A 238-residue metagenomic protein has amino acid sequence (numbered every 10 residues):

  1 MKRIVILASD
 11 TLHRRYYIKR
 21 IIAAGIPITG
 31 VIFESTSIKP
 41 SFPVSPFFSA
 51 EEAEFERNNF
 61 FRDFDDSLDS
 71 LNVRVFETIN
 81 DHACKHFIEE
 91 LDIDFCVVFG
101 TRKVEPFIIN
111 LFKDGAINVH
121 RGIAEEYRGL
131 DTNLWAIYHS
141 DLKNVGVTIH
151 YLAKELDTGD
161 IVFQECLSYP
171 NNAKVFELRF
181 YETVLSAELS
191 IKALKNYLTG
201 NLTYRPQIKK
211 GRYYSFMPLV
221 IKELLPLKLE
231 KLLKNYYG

Functional and structural regions predicted by a protein language model:
M1-G238: One-carbon transfer enzymes
